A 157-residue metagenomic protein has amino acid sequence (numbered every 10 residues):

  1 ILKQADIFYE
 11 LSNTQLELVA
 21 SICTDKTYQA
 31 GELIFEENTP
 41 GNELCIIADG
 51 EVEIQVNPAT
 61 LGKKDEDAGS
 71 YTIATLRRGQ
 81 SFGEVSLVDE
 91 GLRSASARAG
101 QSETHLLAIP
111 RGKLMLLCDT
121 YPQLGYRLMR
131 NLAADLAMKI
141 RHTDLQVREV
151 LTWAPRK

Functional and structural regions predicted by a protein language model:
I1-Q4, K113: A general alpha-helix detector
K3-K64: Regulatory nucleotide-sensing modules
F8, K26, L117-Y121, D135 (+1 more regions): Histidine kinase transmitter module recognition
E66-M129: Cyclic-nucleotide recognition modules
Q123-K157: Polybasic "coupling" helices that flank or enter modular domains
